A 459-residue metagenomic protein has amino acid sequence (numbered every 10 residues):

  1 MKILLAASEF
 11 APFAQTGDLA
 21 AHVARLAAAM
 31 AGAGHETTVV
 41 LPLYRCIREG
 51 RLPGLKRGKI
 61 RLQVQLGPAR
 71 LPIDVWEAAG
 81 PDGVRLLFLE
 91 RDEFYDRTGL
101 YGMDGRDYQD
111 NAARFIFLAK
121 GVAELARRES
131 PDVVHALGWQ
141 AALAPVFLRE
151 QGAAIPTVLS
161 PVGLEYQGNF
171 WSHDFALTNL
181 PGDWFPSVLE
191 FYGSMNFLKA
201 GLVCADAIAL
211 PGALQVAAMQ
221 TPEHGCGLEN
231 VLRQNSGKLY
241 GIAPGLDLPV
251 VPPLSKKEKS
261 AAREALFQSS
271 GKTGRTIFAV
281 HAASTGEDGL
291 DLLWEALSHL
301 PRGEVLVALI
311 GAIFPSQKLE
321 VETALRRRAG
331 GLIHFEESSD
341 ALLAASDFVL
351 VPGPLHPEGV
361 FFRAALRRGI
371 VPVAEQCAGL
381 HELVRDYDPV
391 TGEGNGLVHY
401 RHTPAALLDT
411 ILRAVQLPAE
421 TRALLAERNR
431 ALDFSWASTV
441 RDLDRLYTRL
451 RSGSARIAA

Functional and structural regions predicted by a protein language model:
M1-A459: Catalytic cores of nucleotide-sugar-dependent glycosyltransferases that transfer UDP/GDP/TDP-activated
